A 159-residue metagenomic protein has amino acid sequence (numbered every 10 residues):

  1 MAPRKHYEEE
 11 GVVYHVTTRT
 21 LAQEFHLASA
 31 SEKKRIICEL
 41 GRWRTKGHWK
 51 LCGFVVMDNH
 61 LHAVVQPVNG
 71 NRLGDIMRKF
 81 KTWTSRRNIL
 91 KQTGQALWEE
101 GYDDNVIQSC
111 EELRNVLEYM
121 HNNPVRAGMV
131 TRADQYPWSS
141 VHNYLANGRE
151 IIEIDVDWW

Functional and structural regions predicted by a protein language model:
M1-W159: Short catalytic/metal-binding and nucleic-acid-binding patches
